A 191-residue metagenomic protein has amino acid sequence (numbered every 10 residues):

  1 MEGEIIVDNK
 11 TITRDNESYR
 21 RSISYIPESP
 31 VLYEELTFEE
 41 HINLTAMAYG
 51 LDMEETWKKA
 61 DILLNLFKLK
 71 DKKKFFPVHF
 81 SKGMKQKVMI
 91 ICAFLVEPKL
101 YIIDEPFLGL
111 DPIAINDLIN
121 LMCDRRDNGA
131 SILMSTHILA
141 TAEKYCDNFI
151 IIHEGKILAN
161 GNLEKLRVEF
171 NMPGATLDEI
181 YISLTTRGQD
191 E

Functional and structural regions predicted by a protein language model:
E2-R14, S18-Y19: Conserved ABC transporter NBD signature motif
N43, M47, E54-K72: Conserved ABC ATPase "signature" region
F76-G83: Conserved ABC ATPase signature
Y101-E105: Catalytic Walker B motif of ABC-type/P-loop ATPase nucleotide-binding domains
N160-G161: ABC ATPase "signature
